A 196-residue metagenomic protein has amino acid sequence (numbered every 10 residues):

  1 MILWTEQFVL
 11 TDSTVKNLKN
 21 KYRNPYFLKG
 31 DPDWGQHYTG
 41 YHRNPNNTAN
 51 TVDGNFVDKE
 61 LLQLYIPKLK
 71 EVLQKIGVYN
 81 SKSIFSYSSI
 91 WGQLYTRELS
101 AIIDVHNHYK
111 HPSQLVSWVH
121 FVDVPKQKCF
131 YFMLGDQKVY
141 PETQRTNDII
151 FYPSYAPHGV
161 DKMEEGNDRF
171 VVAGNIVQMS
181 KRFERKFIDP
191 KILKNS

Functional and structural regions predicted by a protein language model:
M1-S83: Non-heme Fe(II)/2-oxoglutarate
V78-K162, N167-N175, M179-I188: Catalytic core of non-heme Fe(II) oxygenases with the double-stranded beta-helix
I192-S196: Short, cationic low-complexity segments
